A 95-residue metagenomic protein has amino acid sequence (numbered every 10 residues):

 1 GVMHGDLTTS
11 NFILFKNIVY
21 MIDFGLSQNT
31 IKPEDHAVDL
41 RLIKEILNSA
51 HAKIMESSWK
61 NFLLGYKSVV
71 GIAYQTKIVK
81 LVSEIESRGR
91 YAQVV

Functional and structural regions predicted by a protein language model:
V2-T9, L14: Catalytic-loop of the protein kinase fold
N17: Conserved catalytic motifs of the protein kinase core domain
Y20, F24-V95: C-lobe/activation-segment region of protein kinase-like
